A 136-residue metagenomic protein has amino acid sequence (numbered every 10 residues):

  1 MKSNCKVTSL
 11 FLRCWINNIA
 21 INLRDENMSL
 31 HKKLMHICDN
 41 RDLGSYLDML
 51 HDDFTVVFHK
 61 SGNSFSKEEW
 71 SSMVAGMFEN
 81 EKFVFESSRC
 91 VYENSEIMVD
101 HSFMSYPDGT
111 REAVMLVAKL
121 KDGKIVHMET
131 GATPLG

Functional and structural regions predicted by a protein language model:
C5, S9-I21, M28, D39 (+3 more regions): A beta-strand edge to alpha-helix "cap/lid" segment located at domain peripheries
S29-H36, D48-G62: Short, solvent-exposed secondary-structure junction/capping segments
R41-S45: Short helix-adjacent coil turns
